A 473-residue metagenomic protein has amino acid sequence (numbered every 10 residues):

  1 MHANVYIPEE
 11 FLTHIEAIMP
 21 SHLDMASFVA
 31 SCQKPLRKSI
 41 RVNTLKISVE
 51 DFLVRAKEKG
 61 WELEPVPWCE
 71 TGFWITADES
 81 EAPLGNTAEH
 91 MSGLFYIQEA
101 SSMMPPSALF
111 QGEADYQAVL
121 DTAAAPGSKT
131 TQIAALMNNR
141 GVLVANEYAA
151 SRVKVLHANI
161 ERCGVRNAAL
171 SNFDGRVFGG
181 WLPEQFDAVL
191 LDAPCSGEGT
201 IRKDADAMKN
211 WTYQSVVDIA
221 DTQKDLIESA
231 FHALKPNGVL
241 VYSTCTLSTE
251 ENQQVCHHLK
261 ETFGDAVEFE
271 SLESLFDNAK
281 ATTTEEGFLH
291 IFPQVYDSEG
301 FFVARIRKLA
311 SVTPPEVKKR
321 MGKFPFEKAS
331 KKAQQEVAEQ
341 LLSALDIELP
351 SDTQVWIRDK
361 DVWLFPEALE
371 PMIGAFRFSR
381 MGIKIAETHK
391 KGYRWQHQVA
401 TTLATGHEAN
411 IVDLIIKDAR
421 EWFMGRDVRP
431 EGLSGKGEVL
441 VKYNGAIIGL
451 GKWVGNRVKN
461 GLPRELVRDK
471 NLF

Functional and structural regions predicted by a protein language model:
M1-P20, M25-K38, V42-K59, L309-F473: Polybasic, low-complexity RNA-engagement segments
K38-M103: Conserved AdoMet
D115-A125, V144: Conserved class I S-adenosyl-L-methionine
P126-N139: Conserved SAM-binding loop of SAM-dependent methyltransferases across substrates and taxa, primarily the Class I
N138, L234-P236: Helix-to-beta-strand junctions that scaffold the AdoMet/dcAdoMet cofactor pocket in Class I SAM-dependent enzymes
N146-E184, L191: S-adenosyl-L-methionine
S151, D187-S229, C245-Q253: Mobile active-site "lid"/loop adjacent to the S-adenosyl-L-methionine
F186, V239-Y242, T246-W363, A368: Class I S-adenosyl-L-methionine
